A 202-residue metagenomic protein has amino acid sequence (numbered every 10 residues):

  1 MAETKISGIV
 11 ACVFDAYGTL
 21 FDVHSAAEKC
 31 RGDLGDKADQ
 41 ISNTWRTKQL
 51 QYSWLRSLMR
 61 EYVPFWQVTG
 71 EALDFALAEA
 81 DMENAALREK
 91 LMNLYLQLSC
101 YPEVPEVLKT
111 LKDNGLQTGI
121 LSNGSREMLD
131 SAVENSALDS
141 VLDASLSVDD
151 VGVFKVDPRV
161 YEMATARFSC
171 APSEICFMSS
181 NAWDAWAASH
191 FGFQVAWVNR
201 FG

Functional and structural regions predicted by a protein language model:
A2-L50: Active-site neighborhood of HAD-like aspartate-dependent phosphohydrolases
K5-S7, D113-L116, R167-E174: Glycine-rich phosphate-binding loop signature in dinucleotide/nucleotide-binding domains
A27-E28, S42, R46, W66 (+2 more regions): An amphipathic alpha-helix signature
D33, D39, S53-K90: A metal-dependent, Asp-based hydrolase signature
A85-C100, V104-N135, A144-V148: Substrate-recognition element of Asp-dependent hydrolases with the DxDx(T/V) motif
P105-D113, T165, A185-S189: Surface-exposed amphipathic alpha-helices with a cationic face
L121, S125-C176, W186: Substrate-recognition "cap/lid" segment bordering the active-site pocket of phosphatases
E174-G202: Acidic, Mg2+-coordinating phosphoryl-transfer loop and its flanking beta/alpha structural elements, shared across
